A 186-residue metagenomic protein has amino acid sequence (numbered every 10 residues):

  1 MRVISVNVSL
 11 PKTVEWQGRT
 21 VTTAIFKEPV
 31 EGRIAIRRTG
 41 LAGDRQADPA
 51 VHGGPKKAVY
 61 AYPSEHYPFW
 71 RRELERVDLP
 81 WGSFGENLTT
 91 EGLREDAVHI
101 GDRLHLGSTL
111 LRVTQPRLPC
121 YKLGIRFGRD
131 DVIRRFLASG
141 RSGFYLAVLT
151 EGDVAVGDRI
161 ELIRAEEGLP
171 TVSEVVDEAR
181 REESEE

Functional and structural regions predicted by a protein language model:
M1-K122, D131, R164-E186: Electropositive, beta-rich accessory/interaction domains or terminal extensions that provide binding surfaces
L88, F144-A147: A generic structural motif
G101, E151, V156-G157: Loop/turn positions that initiate beta-strands
G124-R126, A147: Short, acidic/hydrophobic/Gly-rich beta-strand patch recurrent on exposed beta strands that often constitutes part
R126-A138: Short beta-strand-turn/beta-hairpin segments enriched in glycine/proline and small hydrophobics that form edge-strand
R141-S142, D158: A structural signal for small-residue-enriched, beta-sheet-centric alpha/beta enzyme cores and oligomeric scaffold folds
V156-A165: Basic (Lys/Arg-enriched) interaction patch that binds polyanionic ligands
